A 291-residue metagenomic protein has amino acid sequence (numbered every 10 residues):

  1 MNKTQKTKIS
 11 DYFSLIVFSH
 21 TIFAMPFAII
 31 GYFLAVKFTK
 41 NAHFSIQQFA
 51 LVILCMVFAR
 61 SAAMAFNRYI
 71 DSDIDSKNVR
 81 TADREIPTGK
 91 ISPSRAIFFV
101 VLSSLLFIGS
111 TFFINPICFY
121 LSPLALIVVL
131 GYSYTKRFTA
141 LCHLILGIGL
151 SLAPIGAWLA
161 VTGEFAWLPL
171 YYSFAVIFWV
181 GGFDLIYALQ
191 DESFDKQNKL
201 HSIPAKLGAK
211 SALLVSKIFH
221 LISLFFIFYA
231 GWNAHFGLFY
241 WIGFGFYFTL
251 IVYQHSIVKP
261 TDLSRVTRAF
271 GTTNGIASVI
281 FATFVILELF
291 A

Functional and structural regions predicted by a protein language model:
M1-S10, M64, R68-I91, L185-K210 (+1 more regions): Cytosolic, membrane-interface loops and tails of multi-pass inner-membrane proteins
S10, Y229-A291: Extended hydrophobic alpha-helices typical of membrane-associated regions
F13-S14, L54, R84-Y171, V252-K259 (+2 more regions): Intramembrane alpha-helical segments
V17-A35, G147, S151, A282: The first (N-terminal) embedded transmembrane alpha-helix
I22, F49-M56, S72-S122, Q197-Y240: Multi-pass membrane catalytic core of lipid/isoprenoid biosynthesis enzymes
M25, I108, L130-S133, P154 (+4 more regions): Hydrophobic transmembrane alpha-helices of multi-pass small-molecule transporters
I29-I30, L34, N41-I70, R80 (+4 more regions): Membrane-embedded alpha-helical segments that form the functional core of polytopic membrane enzymes, especially those
V36-K40, S72, F112-P116, Y134-L141 (+6 more regions): Transmembrane helix-loop junctions in multipass membrane proteins, especially transporters and channels
